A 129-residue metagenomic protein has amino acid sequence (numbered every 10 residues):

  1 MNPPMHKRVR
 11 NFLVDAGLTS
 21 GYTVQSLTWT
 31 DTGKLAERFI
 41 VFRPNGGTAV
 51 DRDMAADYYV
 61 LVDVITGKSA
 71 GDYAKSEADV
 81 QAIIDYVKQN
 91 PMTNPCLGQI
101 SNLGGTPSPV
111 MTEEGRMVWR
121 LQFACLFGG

Functional and structural regions predicted by a protein language model:
M1-Y22, R43-G129: Charged, amphipathic alpha-helical segments and their flanking helix caps
T23-K34: Short acidic low-complexity segments
G33-A36, M54-A56: A short, polar/charged loop/turn motif at coil->beta-strand junctions and beta-hairpin connectors
L35-N45: A short, hydrophobic beta-strand-centered structural micro-motif
